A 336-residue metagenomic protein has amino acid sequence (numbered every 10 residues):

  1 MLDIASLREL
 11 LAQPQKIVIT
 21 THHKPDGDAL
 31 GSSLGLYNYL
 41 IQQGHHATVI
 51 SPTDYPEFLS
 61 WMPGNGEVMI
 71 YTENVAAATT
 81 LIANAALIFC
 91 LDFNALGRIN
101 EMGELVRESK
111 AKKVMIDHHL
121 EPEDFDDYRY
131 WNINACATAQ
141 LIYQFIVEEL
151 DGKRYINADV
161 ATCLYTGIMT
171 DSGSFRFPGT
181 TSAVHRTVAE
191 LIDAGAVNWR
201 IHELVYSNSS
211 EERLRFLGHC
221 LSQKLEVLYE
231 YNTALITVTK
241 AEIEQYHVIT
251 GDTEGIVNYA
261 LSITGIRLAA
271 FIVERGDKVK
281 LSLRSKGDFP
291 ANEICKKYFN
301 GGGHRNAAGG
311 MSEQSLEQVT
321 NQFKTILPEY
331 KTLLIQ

Functional and structural regions predicted by a protein language model:
L2-H23, G31-P63, A77-T79, N84-L87 (+2 more regions): Hydrophobic helix-and-loop "lid/oligomerization" segment in the mid-to-C-terminal part of catalytic domains
H23-P25, F93-L96, H119-E121, K240-A241 (+1 more regions): Short glycine-rich anion-binding loops that position phosphate/pyrophosphate groups of nucleotides and phosphorylated
G27-S33, L96-N100: Short glycine/serine/threonine-rich phosphate/pyrophosphate-binding segments that cradle anionic phosphate groups
G35-Y37, L105-E108, W131-N132, R186: Glycine-rich, phosphate-binding/catalytic loops in enzymes
Y39, N65-M69, L105-K112, E148 (+1 more regions): A glycine- and small-aliphatic-rich helix-loop capping segment at beta-alpha/alpha-beta transitions that lines
G64-V68, E108, W131-N134, G287: Short, hinge-like loop/turn segments at secondary-structure boundaries
M69-D126: Active-site cofactor/cluster-binding pocket
I116-T187: Short alpha-helices
